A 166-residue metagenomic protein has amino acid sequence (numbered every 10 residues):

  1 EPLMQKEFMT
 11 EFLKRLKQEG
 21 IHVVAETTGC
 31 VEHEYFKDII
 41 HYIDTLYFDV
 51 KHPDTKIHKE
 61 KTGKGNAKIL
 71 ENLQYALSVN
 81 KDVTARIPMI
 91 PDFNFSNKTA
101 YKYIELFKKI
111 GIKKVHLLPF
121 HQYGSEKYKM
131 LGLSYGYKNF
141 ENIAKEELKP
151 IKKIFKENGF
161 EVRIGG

Functional and structural regions predicted by a protein language model:
P2-Y123: Conserved AdoMet/S-adenosylmethionine-binding subsite of the radical SAM
M89-G166: Auxiliary Fe-S-binding modules of radical SAM enzymes
